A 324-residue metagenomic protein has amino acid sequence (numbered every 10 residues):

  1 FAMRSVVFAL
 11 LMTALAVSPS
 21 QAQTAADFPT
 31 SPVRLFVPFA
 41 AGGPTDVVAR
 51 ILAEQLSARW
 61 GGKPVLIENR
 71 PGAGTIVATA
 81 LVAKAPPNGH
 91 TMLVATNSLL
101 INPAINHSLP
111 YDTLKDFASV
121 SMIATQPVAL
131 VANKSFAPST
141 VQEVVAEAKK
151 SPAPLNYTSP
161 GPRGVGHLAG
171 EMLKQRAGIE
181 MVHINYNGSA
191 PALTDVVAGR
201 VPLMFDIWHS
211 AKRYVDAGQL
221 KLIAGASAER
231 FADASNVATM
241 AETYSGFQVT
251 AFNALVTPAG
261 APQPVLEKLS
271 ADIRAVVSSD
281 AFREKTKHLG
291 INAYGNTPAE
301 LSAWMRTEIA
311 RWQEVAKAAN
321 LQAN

Functional and structural regions predicted by a protein language model:
F1-T30, Q142, N324: Short, low-complexity disordered leader/linker segments with a strong preference for bacterial N-terminal type II
A22-D116, P154-N156, P162, G178-L203 (+4 more regions): N-terminal (or domain-start) structured segment
T30-P32, Q175-R176, D216, I223 (+1 more regions): An extracytoplasmic/periplasmic, membrane-proximal ligand-sensing/linker region
V47, I51, Q55, V77 (+16 more regions): Extracytoplasmic/secreted proteins, especially bacterial periplasmic and envelope-associated proteins
K84-H90, A104-P191, M240, S245 (+1 more regions): Hinge/capping helix and adjacent helix->loop/strand transition within the periplasmic-binding protein
T96-N97, K134, W208-H209, S227-A228 (+1 more regions): Short secondary-structure boundary segments
D112-M122, T158, E180-I184, P202-L203 (+2 more regions): Short beta-strand->loop
